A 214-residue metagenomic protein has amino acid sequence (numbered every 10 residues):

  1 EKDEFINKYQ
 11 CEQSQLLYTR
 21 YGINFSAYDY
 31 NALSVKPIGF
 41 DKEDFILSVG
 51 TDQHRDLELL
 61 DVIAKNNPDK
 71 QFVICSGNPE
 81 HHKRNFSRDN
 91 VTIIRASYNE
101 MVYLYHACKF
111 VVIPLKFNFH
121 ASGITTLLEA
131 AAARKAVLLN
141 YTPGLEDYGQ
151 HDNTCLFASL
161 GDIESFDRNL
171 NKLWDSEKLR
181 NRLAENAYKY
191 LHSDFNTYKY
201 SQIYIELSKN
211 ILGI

Functional and structural regions predicted by a protein language model:
E1-N7, C11-K36, K42-E43, H54: Donor nucleotide-sugar binding/catalytic pocket of nucleotide-sugar-dependent glycosyltransferases
A27, I38-S87, I93-N99: Conserved catalytic-core segment of nucleotide-activated headgroup transferases in glycan assembly
T51, G149-I163, N171-K178: Conserved acidic donor-binding segment of nucleotide-sugar-dependent glycosyltransferases
L60, E129-A131: Short hydrophobic faces within alpha-helices
Y98-C108, A132, E146, Q150: Short acidic alpha-helix that forms the nucleotide-activated donor recognition element in Leloir-type transferases
H106-H120, K135-A136: Acidic donor-binding loop of glycosyltransferase active sites
P114-L115, L139-Y141, Q150-H151, A158-S159: Conserved acidic donor-binding loop of glycosyltransferase catalytic domains
S165, K172, L179-D194, Y200-E206 (+1 more regions): A short, well-ordered alpha-helix in the C-terminal region of glycosyltransferases
